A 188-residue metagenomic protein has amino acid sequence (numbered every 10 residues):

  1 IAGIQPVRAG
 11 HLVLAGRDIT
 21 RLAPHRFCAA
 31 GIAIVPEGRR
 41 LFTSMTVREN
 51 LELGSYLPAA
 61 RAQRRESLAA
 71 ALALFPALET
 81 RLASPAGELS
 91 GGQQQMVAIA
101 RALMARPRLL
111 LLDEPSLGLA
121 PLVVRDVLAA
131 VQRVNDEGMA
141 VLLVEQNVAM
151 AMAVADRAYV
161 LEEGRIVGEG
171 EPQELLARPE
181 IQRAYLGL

Functional and structural regions predicted by a protein language model:
A2: Helix-to-loop junction immediately C-terminal to a conserved catalytic motif
P6, R21-L22, V47-E66, L74-E79 (+2 more regions): ABC-type ATPase nucleotide-binding domains, specifically the catalytic core motifs of the NBD
G10-R17, A30, Q63-L68: Conserved ABC transporter NBD signature motif
P85-L89, Q93: Conserved ABC ATPase signature
A102-L103: ABC ATPase C-loop
R106: Conserved catalytic motifs of ABC-family nucleotide-binding domains
L110-E114: Catalytic Walker B motif of ABC-type/P-loop ATPase nucleotide-binding domains
